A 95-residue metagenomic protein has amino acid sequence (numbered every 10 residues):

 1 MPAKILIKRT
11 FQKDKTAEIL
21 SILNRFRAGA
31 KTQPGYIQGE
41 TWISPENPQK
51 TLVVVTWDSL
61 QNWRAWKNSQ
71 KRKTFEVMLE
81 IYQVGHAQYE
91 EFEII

Functional and structural regions predicted by a protein language model:
M1-A3, E18, P34-Y36: Short, flexible segments with low predicted structural confidence
A3-R9, E40-K67: Short, well-ordered beta-strand segments in beta-rich or mixed alpha/beta enzyme and ligand-binding folds
T10-S21: Short, surface-exposed ligand-recognition loops at beta-strand->loop->(often short) alpha-helix junctions that present
K15-T16, R27-A30, T41-I43: Intrinsically disordered, low-complexity segments enriched in polar/charged residues with Gly/Pro, especially when
S21, T51-V53, K71: Residues in and immediately flanking transmembrane alpha helices
R25, G29-Q38, T56-E90: An amphipathic, aromatic/His-enriched active-site/gating alpha helix that lines ligand/cofactor pockets
E91-I95: Short hydrophobic/aromatic patches at helix-to-coil boundaries
